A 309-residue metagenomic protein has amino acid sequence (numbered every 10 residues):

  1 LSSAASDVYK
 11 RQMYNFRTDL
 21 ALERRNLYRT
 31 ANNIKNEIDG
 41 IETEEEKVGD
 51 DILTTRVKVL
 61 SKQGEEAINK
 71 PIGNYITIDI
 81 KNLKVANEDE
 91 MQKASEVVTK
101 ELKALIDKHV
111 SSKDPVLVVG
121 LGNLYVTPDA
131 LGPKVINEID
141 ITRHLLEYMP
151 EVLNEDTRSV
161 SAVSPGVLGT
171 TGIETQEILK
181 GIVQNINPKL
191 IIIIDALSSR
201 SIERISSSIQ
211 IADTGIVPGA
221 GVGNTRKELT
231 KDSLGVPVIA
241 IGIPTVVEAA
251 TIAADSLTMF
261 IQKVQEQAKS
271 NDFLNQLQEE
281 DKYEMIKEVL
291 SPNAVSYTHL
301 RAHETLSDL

Functional and structural regions predicted by a protein language model:
A4-Q12, T298-T305: Conserved small/polar residues in nucleotide/adenosyl-binding loops
K10-N69: N-terminal amphipathic/basic leader segments beginning at the initiator methionine
G64-K108: An N-terminal, well-structured beta->alpha segment
T77-K81, P115-V126, A162-G166: Short glycine-rich or small-residue beta-strand-to-loop segments that form or flank ligand, phosphate, metal/Fe-S
N123-R158: Glycine-rich phosphate/diphosphate-binding loop of Rossmann-like nucleotide-binding domains
E155-I182: A structural-propensity feature for long, helix-poor, extended segments
V163-S164, I193-R301, S307: A structural signal for small-residue-enriched, beta-sheet-centric alpha/beta enzyme cores and oligomeric scaffold folds
